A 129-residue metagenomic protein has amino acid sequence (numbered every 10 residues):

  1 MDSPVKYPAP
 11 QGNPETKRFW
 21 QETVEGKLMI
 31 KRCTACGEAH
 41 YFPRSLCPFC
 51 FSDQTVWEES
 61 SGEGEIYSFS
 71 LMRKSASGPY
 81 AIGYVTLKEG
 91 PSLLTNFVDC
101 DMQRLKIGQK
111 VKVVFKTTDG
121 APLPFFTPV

Functional and structural regions predicted by a protein language model:
M1-L28, P128-V129: A broadly conserved sequence feature marking short terminus-proximal activation segments in nucleic acid-centric
K27-I30, P43-R44: Residues immediately within or flanking Cys/His clusters that coordinate Zn2+ in small zinc-binding modules
R32-A35, L46-S52: Short, cysteine/histidine-rich loop/knuckle motifs that typically chelate Zn2+
G64-I66, F97: Conserved hydrophobic positions within beta-strands
S70-S75, K116-D119: Short, conserved beta-turn/loop elements at beta-strand boundaries and strand-helix junctions
P91-Q103: Beta-strand/loop nucleic-acid-binding surfaces
C100-K112: Short nucleic-acid-contacting surface segments enriched for D/E, G, S/T with interspersed K/R
T117-V129: OB-fold/S1-family single-stranded nucleic acid-binding modules
